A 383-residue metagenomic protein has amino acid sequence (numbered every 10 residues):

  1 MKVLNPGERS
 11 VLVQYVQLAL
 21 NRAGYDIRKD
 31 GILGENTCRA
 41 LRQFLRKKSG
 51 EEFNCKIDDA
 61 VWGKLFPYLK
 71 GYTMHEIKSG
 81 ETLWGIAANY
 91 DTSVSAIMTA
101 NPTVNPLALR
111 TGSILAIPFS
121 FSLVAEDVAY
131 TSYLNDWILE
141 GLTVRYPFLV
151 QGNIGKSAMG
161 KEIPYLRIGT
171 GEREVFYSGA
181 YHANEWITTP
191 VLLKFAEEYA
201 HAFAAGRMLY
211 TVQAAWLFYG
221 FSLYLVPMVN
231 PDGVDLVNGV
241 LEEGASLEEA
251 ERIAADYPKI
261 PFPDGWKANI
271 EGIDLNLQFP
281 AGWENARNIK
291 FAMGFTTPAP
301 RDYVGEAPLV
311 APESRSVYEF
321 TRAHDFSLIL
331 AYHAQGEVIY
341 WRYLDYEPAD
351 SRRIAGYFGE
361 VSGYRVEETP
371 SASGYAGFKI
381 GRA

Functional and structural regions predicted by a protein language model:
M1-E35, G63-D91, S113, F119-S122: Primarily a LysM-type cell-wall glycan-binding module
V3, G85, A96, A116-E162: Short glycine- and acidic-rich boundary segments immediately preceding or forming the N-terminal edge of structured
C38: Short, well-ordered surface patches within globular domains
L41-F44, I97: Conserved hydrophobic/aromatic packing and binding residues within compact polymer-binding modules
P164-R173, A180: Short beta-strand-to-loop junctions in surface cap/lid or active-site-entrance loops
E172, W186-Y340, P348: Active-site/substrate-binding loop(s) of hydrolase catalytic cores
A383: Conserved small/polar residues in nucleotide/adenosyl-binding loops
